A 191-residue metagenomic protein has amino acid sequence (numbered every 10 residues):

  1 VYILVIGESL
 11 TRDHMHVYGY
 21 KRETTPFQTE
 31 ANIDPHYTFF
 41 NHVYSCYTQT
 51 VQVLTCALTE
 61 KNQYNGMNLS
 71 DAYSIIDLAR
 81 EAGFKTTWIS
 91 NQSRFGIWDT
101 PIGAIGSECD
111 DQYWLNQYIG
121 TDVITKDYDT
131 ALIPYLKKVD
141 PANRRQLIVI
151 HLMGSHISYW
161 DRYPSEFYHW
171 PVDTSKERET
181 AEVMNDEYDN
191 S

Functional and structural regions predicted by a protein language model:
V1-L4, S9-K176: Active-site-proximal alpha/beta segments of enzymes that process anionic O-linked groups
F167, R178-S191: Active-site-proximal segments of metal-dependent phosphoesterases and phosphodiesterases across multiple
